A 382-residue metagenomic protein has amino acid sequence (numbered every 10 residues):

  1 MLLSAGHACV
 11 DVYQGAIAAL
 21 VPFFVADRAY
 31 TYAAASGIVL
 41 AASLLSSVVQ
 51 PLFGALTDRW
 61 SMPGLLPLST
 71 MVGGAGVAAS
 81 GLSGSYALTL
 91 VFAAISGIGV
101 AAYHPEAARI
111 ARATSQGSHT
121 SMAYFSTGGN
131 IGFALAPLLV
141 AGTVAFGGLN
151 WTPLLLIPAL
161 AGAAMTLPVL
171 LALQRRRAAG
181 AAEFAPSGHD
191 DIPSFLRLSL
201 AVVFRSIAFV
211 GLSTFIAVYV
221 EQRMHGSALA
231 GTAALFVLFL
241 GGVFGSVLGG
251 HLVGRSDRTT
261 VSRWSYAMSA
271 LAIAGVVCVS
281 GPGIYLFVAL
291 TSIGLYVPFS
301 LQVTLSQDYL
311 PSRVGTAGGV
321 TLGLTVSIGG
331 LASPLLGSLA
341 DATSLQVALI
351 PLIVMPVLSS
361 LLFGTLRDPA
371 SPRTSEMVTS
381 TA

Functional and structural regions predicted by a protein language model:
G15, S43-P51, A134, F239-V247 (+1 more regions): Residue-level signature of mid-helix packing/kink "hotspots" within the transmembrane helices of 12-pass Major
I17-A18, P193-F236, L240-V243: Extracytoplasmic gate region of multi-pass secondary transporters
V48-G84: Conserved MFS/SLC helix-loop-helix module at the cytosolic interface between two early adjacent transmembrane helices
V49-S61, V144, G245-D257, A340-D341: Helix-to-loop junctions at the C-terminal end of transmembrane segments in multipass secondary transporters
F92-G128: Cytoplasmic helix-loop-helix junction between adjacent transmembrane helices in 12-TM secondary transporters
F125-A172: Helix-loop-helix hairpin linking two adjacent transmembrane segments in secondary transporters
D257-Q302: C-terminal transmembrane helical hairpin of 12-TM major facilitator-type secondary transporters
Y309-L345: A late C-terminal transmembrane helix in Major Facilitator Superfamily
